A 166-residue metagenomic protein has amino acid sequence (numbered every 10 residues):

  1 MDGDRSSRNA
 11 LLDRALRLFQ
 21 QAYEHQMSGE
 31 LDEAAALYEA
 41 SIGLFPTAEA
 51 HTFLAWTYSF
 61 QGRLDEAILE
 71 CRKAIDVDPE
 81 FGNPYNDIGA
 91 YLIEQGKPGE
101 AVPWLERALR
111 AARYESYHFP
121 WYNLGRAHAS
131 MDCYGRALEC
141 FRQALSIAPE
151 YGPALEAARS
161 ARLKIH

Functional and structural regions predicted by a protein language model:
M1-L11, S130, Y134-H166: Terminal, low-structured helical/coil segments at or just beyond the last alpha-helical repeat
M1-R17, A40, A111-E115: TPR-adjacent "capping" and linker segments in tetratricopeptide-repeat scaffold/adaptor proteins
L11-E49, F53, F60: Alpha-helical segment of the N-proximal tetratricopeptide repeat
F19-M27, T52-F60, N83-I93, F119-R126 (+1 more regions): Conserved alpha-helical positions within TPR/SEL1-like repeat arrays
M27-E39, F60-K73, Q95-R110, M131-C140 (+1 more regions): Structural signature of tandem alpha-helical TPR/SEL1-like repeats, specifically the intra-repeat loop/turn
I42, I75, L109-A111, L145 (+1 more regions): A conserved position within tetratricopeptide repeats
F45-P46, P79, R113-E115, P149: Short coil turns that delineate tetratricopeptide repeat
